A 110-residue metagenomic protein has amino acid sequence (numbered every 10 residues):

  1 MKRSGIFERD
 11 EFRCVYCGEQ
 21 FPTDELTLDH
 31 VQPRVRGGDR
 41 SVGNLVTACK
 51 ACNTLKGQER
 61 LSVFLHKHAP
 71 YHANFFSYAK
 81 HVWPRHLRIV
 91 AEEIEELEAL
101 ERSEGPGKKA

Functional and structural regions predicted by a protein language model:
M1-Y16, A73-E93, L97-E101: Short, charged surface segments at domain edges that flank catalytic/cofactor-binding sites
G18-T47, K56-V63, H68: Histidine-centered nuclease catalytic patch
K50-C52: DNA major-groove recognition helix of helix-turn-helix/homeodomain DNA-binding modules
T54, P70-A73: Residue-level marker of structural boundaries
K109-A110: C-terminal, charged low-complexity interaction regions
